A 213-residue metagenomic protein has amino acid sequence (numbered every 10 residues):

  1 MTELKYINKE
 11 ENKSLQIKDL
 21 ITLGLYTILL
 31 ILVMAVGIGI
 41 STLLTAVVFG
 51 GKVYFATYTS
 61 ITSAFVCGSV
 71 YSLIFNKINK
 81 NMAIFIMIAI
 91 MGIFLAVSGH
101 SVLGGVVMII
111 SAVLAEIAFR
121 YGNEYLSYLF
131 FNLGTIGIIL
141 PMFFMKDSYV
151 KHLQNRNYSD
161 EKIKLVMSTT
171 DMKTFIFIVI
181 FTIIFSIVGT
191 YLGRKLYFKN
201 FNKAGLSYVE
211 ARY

Functional and structural regions predicted by a protein language model:
T2-E10, F198-Y213: Short, charged juxtamembrane terminal tails flanking transmembrane helices
T2-M82: Hydrophobic transmembrane alpha-helices
L20-L25, I61-F65, F85-A89, G105-V106 (+2 more regions): Hydrophobic alpha-helical transmembrane segments
Y26-I38, S63, C67, Y71 (+6 more regions): Alpha-helical transmembrane segments of multipass membrane proteins
G37, S41-F49, I78, M82 (+6 more regions): Membrane-interfacial segments
A56, L129-N202, L206: Membrane-embedded alpha-helical hairpins and interfacial helices in multi-pass inner-membrane proteins
A56-I117: Alpha-helical membrane segments and adjacent membrane-interface helices in multi-pass membrane proteins
A83-G92, L126-I138: Central hydrophobic cores of alpha-helical transmembrane segments in multi-pass integral membrane proteins
